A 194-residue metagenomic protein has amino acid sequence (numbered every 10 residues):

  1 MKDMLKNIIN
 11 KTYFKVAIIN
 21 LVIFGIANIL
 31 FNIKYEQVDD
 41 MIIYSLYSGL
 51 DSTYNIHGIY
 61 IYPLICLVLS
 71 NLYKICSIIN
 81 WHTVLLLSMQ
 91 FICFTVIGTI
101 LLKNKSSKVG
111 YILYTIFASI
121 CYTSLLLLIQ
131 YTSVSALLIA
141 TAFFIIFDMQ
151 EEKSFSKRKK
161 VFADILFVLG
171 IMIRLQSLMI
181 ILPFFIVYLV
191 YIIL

Functional and structural regions predicted by a protein language model:
M1-G25, I193: Start-transfer (signal-anchor) and selected internal transmembrane alpha helices of multi-pass inner/ER membrane
V16, N20-G58, S70-K74: Extracytoplasmic loop-helix module adjacent to an early transmembrane segment
N55-I78, V84-M89: Short hydrophobic/aromatic helix or loop-helix immediately within or flanking a transmembrane segment in polytopic
S88-S106: Transmembrane-helix motifs of polytopic, lipid-linked glycan transferases
Y114-I139, M172: Aromatic- and kink-enriched transmembrane "portal" helix at the membrane-lumen/periplasm boundary that abuts
T141-K159: Membrane-interface transmembrane helices that cradle and orient dolichyl/undecaprenyl
K159-L175, I186: Membrane-interface alpha helices of multi-pass inner-membrane proteins
I180-L194: Perimembrane helix-loop-helix junctions
